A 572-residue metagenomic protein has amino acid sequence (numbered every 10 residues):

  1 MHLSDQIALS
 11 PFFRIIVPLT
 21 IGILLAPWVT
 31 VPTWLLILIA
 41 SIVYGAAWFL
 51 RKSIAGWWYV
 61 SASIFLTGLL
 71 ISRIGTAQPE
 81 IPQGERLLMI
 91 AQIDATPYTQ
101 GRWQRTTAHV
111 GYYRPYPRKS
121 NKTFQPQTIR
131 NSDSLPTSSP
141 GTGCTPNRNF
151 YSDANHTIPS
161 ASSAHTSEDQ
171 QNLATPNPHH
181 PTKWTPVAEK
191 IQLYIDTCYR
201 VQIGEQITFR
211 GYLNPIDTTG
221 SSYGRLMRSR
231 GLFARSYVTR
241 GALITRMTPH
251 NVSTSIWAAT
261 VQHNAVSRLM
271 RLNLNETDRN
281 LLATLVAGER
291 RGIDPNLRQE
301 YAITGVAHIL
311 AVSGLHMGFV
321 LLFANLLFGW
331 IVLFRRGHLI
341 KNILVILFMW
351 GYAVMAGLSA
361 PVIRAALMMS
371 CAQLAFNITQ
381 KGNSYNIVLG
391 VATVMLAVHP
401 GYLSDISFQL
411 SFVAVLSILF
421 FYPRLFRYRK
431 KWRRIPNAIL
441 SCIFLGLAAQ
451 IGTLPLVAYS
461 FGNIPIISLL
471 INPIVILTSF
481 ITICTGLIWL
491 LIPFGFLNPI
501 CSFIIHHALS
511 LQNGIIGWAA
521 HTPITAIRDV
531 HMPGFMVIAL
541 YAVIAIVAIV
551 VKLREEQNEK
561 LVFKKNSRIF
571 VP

Functional and structural regions predicted by a protein language model:
M1-E85, S167, R364: N-terminal leader/targeting segments
H2-D5, F65-H308: Membrane-interface helix/helix-cap signal primarily in integral membrane proteins
H2-I16, K431-I451, L470, F496-G514: Functional transmembrane helices that form membrane-embedded active or gating regions
I7-A47, H506, S510, G514-A548: Membrane-embedded alpha-helical segments of integral membrane proteins
R14, G22, S53, D294-L469 (+1 more regions): Hydrophobic alpha-helical transmembrane segments in multi-pass membrane proteins
R246, H250-I256, I303, A458-L470 (+2 more regions): Membrane-interface amphipathic/re-entrant loop segments adjacent to transmembrane helices in multi-pass membrane
